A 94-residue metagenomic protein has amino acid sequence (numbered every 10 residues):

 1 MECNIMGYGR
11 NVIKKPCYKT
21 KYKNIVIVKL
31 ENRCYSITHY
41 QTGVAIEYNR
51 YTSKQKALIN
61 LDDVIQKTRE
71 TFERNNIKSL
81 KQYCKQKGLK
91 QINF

Functional and structural regions predicted by a protein language model:
M1-K21: Negatively charged, low-complexity tracts enriched in Asp/Glu with abundant Ser/Thr
M1-M6, K87-F94: Short intrinsically disordered terminal tails
R10-I13, I25-I27, I46: Short, isolated positions in well-ordered beta-strands
T20-N24, Y40-T42: Short, solvent-exposed coil/turn segments at beta-strand boundaries
K29-T68: Acidic, low-complexity, intrinsically disordered interaction modules
K54, L58, I77-L80, K85: Short amphipathic alpha-helical segments that mediate assembly, nucleic-acid/protein binding, or membrane association
T68, F72-N76, K85-Q86: Anionic, Ser/Thr-rich low-complexity intrinsically disordered regions
